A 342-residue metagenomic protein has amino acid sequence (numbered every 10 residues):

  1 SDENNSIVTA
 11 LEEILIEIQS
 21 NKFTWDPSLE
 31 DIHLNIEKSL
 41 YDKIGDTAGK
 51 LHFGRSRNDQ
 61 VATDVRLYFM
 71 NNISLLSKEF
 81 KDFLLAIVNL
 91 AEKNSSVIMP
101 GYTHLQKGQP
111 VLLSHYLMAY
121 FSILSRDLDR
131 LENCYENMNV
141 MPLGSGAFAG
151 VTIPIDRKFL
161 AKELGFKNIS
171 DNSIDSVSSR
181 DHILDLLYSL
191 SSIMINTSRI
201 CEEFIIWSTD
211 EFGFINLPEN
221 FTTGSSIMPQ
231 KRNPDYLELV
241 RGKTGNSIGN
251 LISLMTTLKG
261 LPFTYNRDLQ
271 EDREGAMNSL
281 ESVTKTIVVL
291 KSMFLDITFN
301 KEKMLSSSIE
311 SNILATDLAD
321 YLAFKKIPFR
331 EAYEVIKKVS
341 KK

Functional and structural regions predicted by a protein language model:
S1, H115, L184-S192, D317-K325: Short, well-ordered beta-strand elements within core beta-sheets of diverse protein domains
S1-G150, I155-F159, T223-G224, D235-L239: A helix-coil-helix interface module used to build multimeric assemblies and to scaffold catalytic/cofactor sites
I7, N72, L76-F83, L113-Y120 (+10 more regions): Amphipathic alpha-helix face/heptad-repeat signature
A10, I14-E17, S39, K43 (+16 more regions): Generic, well-ordered alpha-helical scaffold segments in large soluble proteins
L29, D46-T47, M228-K342: Glycine-rich cofactor/substrate-binding loops
V61-L67, T103-L105, S173-R180, T223-I227 (+2 more regions): A short small-residue
K93, R130-N133, N137, F166-S170 (+7 more regions): Conserved helix-loop functional segments at active or binding sites
L164-T256: Acidic, glycine-rich loop-and-beta core segments that form the ion-binding/anion-interacting portion of active sites
